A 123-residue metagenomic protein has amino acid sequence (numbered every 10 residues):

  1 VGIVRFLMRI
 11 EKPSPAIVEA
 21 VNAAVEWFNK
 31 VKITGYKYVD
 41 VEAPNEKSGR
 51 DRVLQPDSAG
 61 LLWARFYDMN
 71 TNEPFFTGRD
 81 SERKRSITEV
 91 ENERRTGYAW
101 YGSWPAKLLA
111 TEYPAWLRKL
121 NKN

Functional and structural regions predicted by a protein language model:
V1-N123: Terminal, non-catalytic domain-edge segments
